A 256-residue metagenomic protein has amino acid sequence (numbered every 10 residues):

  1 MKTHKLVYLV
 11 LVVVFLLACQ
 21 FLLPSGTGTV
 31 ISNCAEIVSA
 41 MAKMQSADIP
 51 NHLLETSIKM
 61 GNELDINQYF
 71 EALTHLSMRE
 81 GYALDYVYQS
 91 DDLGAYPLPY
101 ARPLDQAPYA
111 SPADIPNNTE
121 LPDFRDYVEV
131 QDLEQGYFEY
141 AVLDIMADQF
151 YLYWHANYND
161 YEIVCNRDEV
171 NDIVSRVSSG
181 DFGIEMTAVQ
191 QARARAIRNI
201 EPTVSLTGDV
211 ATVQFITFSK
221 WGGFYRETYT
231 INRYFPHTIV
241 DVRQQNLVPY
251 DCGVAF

Functional and structural regions predicted by a protein language model:
M1-K5: Positively charged n-region of N-terminal signal peptides that target proteins for export
L16-A18: C-terminal motif of bacterial Sec signal peptides marking the signal peptidase cleavage site
Q20-L22: Bacterial signal peptide processing site
V30-A196: Extended, low-hydrophobicity segments enriched in charged/polar residues
R176-Y225: Acidic, glycine-rich flexible loop segments
V204-F256: C-terminal, beta-strand-rich globular interaction domains
